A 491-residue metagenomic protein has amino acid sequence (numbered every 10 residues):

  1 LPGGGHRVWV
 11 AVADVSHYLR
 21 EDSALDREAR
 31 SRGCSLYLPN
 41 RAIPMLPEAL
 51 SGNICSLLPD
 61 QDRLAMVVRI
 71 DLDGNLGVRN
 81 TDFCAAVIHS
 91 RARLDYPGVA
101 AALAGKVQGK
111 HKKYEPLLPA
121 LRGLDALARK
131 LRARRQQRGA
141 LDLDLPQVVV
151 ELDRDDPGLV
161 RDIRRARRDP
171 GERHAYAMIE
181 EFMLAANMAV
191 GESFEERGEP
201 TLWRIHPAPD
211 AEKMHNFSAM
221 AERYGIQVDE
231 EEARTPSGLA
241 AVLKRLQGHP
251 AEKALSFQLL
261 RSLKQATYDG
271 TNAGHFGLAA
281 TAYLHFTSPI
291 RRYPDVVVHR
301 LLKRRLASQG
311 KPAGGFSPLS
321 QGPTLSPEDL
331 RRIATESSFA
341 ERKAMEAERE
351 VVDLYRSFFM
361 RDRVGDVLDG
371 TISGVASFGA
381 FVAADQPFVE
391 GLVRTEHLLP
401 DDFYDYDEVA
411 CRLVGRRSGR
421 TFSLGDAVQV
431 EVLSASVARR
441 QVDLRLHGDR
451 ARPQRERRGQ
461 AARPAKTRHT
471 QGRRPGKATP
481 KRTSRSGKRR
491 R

Functional and structural regions predicted by a protein language model:
L1-L399, R457-R491: Electropositive polyanion-binding surfaces
A13-V15, V437, D449: Short coil/turn motifs at secondary-structure junctions
R305, R445-A451: Short beta-strand-to-coil "C-cap" segments at the C-terminal boundary of structured domains/repeats, marking
A380, V389-A438, V442, R452-G472: Intrinsically disordered, low-complexity linker and terminal regions at domain boundaries
D385, L433-A435, H447: Structured beta-strand/turn binding interfaces of compact recognition modules in eukaryotic regulators
